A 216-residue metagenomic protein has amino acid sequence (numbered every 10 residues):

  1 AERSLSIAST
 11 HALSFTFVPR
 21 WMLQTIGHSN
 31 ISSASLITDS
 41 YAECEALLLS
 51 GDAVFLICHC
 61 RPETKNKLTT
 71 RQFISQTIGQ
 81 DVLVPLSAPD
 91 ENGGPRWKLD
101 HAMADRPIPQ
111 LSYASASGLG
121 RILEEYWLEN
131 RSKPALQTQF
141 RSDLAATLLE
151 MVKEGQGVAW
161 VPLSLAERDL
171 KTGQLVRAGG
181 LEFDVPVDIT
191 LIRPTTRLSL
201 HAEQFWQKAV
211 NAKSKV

Functional and structural regions predicted by a protein language model:
E2-K65: Central regulatory/effector-binding core of bacterial HTH transcription factors
S4-A8, L56, L111, A159 (+1 more regions): Short, well-ordered beta-strand segments
F17, N92, V176-V216: A late-sequence structural motif
S40-E43, L49-D52, H59, L119 (+1 more regions): Hydrophobic hinge/microswitch elements
S40-I108: Acidic, Gly/Pro-rich loop/turn segments at junctions of secondary structure
K67-Q76, D81, A146-T195: Beta-alpha-beta core module
N92-R131: Secondary-structure junction motif
